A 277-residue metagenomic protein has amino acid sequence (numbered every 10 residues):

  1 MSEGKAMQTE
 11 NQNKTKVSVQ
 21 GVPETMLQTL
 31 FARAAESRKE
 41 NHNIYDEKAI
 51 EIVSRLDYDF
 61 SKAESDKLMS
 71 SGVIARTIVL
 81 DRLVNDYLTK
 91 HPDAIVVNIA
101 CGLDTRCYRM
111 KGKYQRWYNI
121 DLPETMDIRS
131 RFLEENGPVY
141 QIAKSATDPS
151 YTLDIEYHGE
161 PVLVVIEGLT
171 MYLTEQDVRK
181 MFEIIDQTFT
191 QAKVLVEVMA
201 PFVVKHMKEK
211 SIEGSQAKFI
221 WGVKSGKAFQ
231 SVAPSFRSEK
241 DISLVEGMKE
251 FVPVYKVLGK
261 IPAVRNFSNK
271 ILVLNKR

Functional and structural regions predicted by a protein language model:
S2-V97, C101-K144, H158: Rossmann-like AdoMet
S150-G159: Short amphipathic alpha-helix with an adjacent loop that forms part of the alpha/beta core around
V164-V165: A conserved beta-strand element that flanks and buttresses the S-adenosyl-L-methionine
Y172-I185: A short, conserved alpha-helix within the catalytic core of class I
T188-P201: Conserved beta-strand signature within the Rossmann-like core of class I S-adenosyl-L-methionine
P201-A217: Short, glycine-/aromatic-enriched active-site segment of Class I SAM-dependent methyltransferases
Q216-E246: Short alpha-helix
V252-R277: Core SAM-dependent methyltransferase catalytic element
